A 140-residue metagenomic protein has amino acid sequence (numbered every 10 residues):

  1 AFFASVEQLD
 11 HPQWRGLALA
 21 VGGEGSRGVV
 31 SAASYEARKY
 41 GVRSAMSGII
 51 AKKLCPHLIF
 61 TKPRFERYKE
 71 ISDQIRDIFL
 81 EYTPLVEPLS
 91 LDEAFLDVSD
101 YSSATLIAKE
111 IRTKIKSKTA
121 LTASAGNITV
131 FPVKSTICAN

Functional and structural regions predicted by a protein language model:
A1-N140: Gly/Gly-Pro- and Ser/Thr-rich, intrinsically disordered tail segments characteristic of DNA damage-repair and tolerance
